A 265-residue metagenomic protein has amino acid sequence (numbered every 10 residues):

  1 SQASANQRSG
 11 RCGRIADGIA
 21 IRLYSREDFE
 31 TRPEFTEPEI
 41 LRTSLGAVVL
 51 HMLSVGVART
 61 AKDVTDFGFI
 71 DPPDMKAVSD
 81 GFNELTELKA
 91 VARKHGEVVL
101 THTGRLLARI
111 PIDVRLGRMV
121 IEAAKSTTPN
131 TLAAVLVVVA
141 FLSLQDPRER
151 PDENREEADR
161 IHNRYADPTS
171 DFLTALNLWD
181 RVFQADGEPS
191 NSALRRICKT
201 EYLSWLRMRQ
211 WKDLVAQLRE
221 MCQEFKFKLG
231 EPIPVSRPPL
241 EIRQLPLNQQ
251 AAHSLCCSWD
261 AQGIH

Functional and structural regions predicted by a protein language model:
S1-R32, G46-L50: Conserved segment of the helicase C-terminal RecA-like domain
Y24-H265: Second RecA-like catalytic domain
